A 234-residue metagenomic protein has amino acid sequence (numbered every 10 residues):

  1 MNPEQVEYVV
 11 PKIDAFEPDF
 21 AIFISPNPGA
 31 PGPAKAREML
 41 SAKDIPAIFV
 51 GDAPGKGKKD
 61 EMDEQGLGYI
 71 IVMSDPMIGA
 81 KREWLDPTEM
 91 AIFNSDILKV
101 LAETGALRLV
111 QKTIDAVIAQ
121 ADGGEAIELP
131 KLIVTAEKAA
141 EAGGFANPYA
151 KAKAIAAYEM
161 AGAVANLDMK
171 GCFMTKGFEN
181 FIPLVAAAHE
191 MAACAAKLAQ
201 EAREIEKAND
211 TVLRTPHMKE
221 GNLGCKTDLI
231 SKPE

Functional and structural regions predicted by a protein language model:
M1-V10, A15-P18, S25-M39, I45-E234: Anaerobic metallocofactor- and corrinoid-dependent redox/one-carbon enzyme cores, especially those from methanogenesis
